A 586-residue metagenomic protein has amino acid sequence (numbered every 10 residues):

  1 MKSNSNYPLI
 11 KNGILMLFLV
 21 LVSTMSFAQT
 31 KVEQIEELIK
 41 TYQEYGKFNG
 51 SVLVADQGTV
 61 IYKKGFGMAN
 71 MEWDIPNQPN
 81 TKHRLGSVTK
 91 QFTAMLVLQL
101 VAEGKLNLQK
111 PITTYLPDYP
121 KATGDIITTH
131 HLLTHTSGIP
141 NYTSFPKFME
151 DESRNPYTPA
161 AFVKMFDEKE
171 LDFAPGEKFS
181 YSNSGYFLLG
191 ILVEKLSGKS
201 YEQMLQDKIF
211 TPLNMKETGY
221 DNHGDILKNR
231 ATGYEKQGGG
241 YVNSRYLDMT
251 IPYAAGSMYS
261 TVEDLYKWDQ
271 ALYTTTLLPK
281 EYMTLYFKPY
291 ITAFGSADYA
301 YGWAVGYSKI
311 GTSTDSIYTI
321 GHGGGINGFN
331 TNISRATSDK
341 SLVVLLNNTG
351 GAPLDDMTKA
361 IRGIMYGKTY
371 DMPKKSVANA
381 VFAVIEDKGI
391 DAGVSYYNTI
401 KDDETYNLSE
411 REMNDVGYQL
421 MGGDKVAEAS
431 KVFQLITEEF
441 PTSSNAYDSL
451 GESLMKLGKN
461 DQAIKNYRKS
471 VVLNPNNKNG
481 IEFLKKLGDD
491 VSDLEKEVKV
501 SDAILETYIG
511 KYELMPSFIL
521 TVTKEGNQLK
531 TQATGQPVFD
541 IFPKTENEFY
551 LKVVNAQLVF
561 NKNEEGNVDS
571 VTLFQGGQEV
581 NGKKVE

Functional and structural regions predicted by a protein language model:
M1-K31: Bacterial Sec-dependent N-terminal signal peptides
Q29-K64, E194-K199, Q203-D207, T211 (+8 more regions): Catalytic loop of the DD-peptidase/beta-lactamase superfamily, centered on the K-T-G motif and neighboring
K40, E44, F48, Q57 (+3 more regions): Active-site-proximal loop and beta-strand segments within enzyme catalytic domains
Q91, E410, S444-D448, K478-N479: Helix-start (N-cap) detector for alpha-helical repeat units in TPR-like alpha-solenoids, especially tetratricopeptide
T143-L227, S244, T250-Y266: Catalytic-site signature segments of enzymes, centered on catalytic residues
I436, K469-S470: Canonical positions in the second alpha-helix
